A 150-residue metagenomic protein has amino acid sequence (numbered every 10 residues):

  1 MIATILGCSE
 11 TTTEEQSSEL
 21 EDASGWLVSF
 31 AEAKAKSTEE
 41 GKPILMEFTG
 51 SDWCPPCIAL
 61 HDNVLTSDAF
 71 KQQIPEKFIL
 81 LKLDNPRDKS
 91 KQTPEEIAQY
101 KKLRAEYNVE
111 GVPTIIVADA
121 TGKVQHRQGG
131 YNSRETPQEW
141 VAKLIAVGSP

Functional and structural regions predicted by a protein language model:
I5-G7: C-terminal motif of bacterial Sec signal peptides marking the signal peptidase cleavage site
S9-T11: Bacterial signal peptide processing site
W26-I44, I74: A short beta-strand-turn-helix
E40-C54: Short active-site neighborhood of thiol/selenol oxidoreductases, capturing the structured segment around
E40-I44, E76-L81, E110-P113, A120-K123: Loop/turn elements at helix/coil->beta-strand transitions in domains of secreted/extracellular proteins
P56-Q73: Typically the conserved alpha-helix immediately C-terminal to a functionally engaged Cys/Sec in thioredoxin-like
N63-L65, K102-P150: Non-catalytic, surface beta->alpha helical segment in thiol-disulfide oxidoreductase systems
L81, P94-N108: Short, internal strand/loop/helix patches that form the active-site neighborhood or redox-interaction surface
